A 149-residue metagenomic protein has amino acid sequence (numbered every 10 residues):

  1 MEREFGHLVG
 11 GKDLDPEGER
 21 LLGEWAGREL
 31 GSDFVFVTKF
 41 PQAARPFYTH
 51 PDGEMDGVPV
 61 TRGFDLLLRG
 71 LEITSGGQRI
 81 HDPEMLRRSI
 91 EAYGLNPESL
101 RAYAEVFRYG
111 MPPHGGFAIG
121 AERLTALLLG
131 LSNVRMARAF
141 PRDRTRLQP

Functional and structural regions predicted by a protein language model:
M1-R69, Y93-E105, Y109-M111: Metal-assisted phosphate- and nucleotidyl-transfer catalytic regions
G77-Q78, P83-P149: Active-site pocket scaffolds in enzymes
